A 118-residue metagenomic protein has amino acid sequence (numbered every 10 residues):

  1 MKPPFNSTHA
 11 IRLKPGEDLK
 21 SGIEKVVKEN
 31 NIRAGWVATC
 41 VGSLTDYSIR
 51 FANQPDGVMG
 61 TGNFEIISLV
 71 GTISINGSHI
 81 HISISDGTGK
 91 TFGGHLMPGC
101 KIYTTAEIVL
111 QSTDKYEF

Functional and structural regions predicted by a protein language model:
M1-H79, I84-F118: N-terminal intrinsically disordered, cationic/polar leader segments that include organellar targeting peptides
